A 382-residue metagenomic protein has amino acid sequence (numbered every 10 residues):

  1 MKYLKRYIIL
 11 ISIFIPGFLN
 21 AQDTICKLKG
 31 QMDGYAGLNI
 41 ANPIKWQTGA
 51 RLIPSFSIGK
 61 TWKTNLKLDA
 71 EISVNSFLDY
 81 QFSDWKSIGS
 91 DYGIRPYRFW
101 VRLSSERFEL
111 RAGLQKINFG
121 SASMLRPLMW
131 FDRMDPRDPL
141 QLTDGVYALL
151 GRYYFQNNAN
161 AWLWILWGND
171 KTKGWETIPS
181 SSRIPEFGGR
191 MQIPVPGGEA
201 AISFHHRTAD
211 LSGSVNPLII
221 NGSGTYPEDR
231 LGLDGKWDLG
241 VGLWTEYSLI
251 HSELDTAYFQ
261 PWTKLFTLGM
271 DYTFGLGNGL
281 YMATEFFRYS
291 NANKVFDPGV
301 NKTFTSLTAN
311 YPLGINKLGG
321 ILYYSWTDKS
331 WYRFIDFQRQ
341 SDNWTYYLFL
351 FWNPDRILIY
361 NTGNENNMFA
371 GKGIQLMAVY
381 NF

Functional and structural regions predicted by a protein language model:
T24-L28, K63, K67, R107 (+2 more regions): Signature for the C-terminal beta-barrel architecture of outer-membrane proteins
Q31-D33, G49-I53, G93-R98, D144-V146 (+6 more regions): Transmembrane beta-barrel architecture of outer-membrane proteins
G34-I40, I58, W62, I72-Y80 (+14 more regions): Transmembrane beta-strands of outer-membrane beta-barrel pores
Y35-R51: Surface-exposed strand-loop-strand hairpins of Gram-negative outer-membrane beta-barrel proteins
I53-S57, F99-R102, L150-R152, R190-Q192 (+6 more regions): Outer-membrane beta-barrel architecture
G59-A161, L166, I193, D355-I357: Outer membrane beta-barrel
N278-F334, Q338: C-terminal structural cap/anchor segments
L307, M368-F382: Outer-membrane beta-barrel "beta-signal"
